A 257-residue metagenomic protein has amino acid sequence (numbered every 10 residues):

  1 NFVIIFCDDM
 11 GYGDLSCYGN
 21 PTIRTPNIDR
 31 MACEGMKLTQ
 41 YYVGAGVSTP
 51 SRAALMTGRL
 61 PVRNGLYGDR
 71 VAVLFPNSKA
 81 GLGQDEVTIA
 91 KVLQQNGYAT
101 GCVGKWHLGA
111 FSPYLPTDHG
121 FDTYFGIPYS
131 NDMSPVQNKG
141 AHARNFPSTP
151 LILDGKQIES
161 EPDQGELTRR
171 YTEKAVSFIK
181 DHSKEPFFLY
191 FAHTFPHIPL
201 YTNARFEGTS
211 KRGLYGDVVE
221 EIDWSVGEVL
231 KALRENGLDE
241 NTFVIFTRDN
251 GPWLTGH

Functional and structural regions predicted by a protein language model:
N1-H257: Formylglycine-dependent sulfatase
